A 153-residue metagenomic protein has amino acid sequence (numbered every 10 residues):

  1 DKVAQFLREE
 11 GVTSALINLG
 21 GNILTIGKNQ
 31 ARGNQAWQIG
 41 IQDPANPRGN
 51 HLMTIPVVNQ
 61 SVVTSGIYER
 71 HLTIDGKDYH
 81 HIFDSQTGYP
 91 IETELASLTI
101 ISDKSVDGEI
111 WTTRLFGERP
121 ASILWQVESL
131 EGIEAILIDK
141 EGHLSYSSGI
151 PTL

Functional and structural regions predicted by a protein language model:
D1-L153: Mature catalytic core of soluble alpha/beta enzymes
